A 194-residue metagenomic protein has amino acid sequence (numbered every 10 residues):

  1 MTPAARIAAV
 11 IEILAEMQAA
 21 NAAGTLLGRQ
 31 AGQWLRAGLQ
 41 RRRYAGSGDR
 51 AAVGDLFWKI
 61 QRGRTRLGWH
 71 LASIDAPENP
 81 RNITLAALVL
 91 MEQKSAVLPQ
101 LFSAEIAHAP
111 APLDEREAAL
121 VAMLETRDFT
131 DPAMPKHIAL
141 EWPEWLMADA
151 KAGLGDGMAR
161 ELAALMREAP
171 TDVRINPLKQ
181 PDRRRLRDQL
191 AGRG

Functional and structural regions predicted by a protein language model:
M1-G194: Class I Rossmann-like S-adenosyl-L-methionine
